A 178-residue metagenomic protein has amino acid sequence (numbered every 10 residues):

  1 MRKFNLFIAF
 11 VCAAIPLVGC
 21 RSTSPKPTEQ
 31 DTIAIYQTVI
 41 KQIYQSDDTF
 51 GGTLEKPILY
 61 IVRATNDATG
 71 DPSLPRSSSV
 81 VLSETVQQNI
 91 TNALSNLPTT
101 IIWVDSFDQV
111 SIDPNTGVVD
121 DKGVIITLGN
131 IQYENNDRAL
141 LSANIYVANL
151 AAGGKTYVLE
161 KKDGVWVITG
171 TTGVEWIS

Functional and structural regions predicted by a protein language model:
M1-I8: Bacterial N-terminal signal peptides that target proteins for export
C20-L140, N144-A152, V174-S178: Flexible low-complexity loop/turn motifs enriched in small/helix-breaking residues
G154-I177: Short beta-strand edge/turn micro-motifs at domain boundaries
